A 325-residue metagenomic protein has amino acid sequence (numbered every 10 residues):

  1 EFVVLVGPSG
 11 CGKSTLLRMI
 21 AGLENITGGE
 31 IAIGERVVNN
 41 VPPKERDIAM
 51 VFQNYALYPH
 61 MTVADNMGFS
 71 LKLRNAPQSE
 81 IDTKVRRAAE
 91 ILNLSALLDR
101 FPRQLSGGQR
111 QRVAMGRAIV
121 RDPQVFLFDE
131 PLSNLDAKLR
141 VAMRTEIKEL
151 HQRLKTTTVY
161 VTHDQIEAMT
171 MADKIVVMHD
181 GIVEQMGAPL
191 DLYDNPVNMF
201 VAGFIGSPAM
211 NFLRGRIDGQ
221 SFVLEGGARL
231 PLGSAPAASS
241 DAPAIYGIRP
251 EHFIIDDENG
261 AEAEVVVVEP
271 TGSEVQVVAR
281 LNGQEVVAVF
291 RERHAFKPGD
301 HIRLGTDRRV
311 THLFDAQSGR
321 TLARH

Functional and structural regions predicted by a protein language model:
F2, P43-F200: ABC ATPase nucleotide-binding domains
V6-P8: The feature captures the beta-strand-to-loop junction immediately N-terminal to the Walker
S14-L17, V113: ABC ATPase nucleotide-binding domain helices that frame the ATP-binding cleft
A21: Helix-to-loop junction immediately C-terminal to a conserved catalytic motif
E24-I31, Q78: Conserved post-Walker A/P-loop segment of ABC ATPase nucleotide-binding domains
E30, R36-V37, I182: ATP-binding/catalytic-site motifs of ATP-hydrolyzing domains
G34-E35, N39, R74: ABC transporter nucleotide-binding domain catalytic core, centered on the Walker B motif
P208-N211, Q220-H325: Non-catalytic connector elements of ABC transporters
